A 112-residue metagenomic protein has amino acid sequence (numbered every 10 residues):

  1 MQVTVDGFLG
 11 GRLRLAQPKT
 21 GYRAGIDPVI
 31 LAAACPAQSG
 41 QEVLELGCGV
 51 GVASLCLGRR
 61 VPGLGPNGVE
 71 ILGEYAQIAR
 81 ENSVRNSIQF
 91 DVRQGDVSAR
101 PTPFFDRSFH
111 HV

Functional and structural regions predicted by a protein language model:
M1-Q38: Class I SAM-dependent transferase core
A34-H111: Conserved SAM/SAH cofactor-binding pocket of Class I
